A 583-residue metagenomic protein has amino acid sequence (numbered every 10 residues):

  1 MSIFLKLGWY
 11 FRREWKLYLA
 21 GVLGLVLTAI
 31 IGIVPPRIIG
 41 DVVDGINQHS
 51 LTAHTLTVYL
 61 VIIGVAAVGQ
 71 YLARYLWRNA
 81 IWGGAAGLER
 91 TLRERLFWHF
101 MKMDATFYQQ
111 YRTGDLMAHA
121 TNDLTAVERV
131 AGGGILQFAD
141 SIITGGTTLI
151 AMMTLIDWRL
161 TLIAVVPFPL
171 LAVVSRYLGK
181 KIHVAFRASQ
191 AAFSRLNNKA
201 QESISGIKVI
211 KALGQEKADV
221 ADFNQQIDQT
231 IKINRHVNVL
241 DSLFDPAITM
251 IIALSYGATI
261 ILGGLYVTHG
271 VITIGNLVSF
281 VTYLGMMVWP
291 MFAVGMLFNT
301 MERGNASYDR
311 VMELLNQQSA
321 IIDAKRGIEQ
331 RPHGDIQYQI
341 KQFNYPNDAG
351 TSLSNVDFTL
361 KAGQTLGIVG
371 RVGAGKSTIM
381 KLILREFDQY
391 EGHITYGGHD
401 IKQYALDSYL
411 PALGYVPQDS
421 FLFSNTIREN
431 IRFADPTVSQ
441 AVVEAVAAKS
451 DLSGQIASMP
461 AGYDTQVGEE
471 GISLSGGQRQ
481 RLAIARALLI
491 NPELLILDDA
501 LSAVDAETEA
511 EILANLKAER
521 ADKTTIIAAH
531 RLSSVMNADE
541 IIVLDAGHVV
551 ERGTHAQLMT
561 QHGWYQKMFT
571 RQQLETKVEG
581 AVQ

Functional and structural regions predicted by a protein language model:
M1-W15, L116: A short amphipathic helical element positioned immediately N-terminal to and/or at the very start of a transmembrane
R13, L17-I30, G133-A188, I261-I272: Transmembrane helices of ABC transporter permease
K16-R37, Y59, I63, R78-W82 (+4 more regions): Alpha-helical segments in transporter systems
Y18-A73, T154-R159, V271-I274: Transmembrane helix-loop-helix hairpins at lipid-water interfaces of multipass membrane proteins, especially the type-1
A86, E94-L124, N198-D222, E313-R326 (+3 more regions): Short intracellular "coupling" helices and adjacent cytoplasmic loop segments at the cytosolic face of multi-pass
A105-T106, N122-A131, I135, A139 (+8 more regions): An intracellular "coupling" helix at the cytosolic face of ABC transporter transmembrane type-1 domains
A192, Q215, V239, M287-L314: Cytosolic ends of transmembrane helices, especially the final helix of ABC transmembrane type-1 domains
R331-Q583: ABC-type nucleotide-binding domain
